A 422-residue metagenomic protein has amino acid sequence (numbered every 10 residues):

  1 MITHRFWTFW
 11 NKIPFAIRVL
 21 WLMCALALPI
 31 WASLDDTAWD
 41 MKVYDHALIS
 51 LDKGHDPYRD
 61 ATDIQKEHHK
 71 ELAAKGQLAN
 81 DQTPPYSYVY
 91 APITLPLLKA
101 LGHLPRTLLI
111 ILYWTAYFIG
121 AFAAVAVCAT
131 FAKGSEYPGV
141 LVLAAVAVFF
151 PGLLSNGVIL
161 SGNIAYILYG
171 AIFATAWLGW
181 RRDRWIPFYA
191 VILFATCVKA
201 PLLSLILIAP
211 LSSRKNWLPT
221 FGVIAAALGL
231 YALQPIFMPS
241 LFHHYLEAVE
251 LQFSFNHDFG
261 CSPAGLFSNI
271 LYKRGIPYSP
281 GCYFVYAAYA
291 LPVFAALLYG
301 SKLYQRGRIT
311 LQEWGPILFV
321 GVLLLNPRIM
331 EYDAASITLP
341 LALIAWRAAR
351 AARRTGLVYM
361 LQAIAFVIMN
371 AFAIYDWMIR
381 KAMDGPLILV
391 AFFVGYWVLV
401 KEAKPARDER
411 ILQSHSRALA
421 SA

Functional and structural regions predicted by a protein language model:
I2-P187, L211-T338, D408-L412, L419-A420: Primarily membrane-embedded glycan-assembly and transfer machineries that use lipid-linked glycans
L22, L343-A422: Aromatic-enriched
I164-F173, A200-L205, A334-A342, G385-F392: Hydrophobic core segments of transmembrane alpha-helices in multi-pass, intramembrane catalytic enzymes
I192-A209, P327-S336: Transmembrane helices and adjacent periplasmic/lumenal helix-loop junctions of polyprenol-phosphate-dependent
